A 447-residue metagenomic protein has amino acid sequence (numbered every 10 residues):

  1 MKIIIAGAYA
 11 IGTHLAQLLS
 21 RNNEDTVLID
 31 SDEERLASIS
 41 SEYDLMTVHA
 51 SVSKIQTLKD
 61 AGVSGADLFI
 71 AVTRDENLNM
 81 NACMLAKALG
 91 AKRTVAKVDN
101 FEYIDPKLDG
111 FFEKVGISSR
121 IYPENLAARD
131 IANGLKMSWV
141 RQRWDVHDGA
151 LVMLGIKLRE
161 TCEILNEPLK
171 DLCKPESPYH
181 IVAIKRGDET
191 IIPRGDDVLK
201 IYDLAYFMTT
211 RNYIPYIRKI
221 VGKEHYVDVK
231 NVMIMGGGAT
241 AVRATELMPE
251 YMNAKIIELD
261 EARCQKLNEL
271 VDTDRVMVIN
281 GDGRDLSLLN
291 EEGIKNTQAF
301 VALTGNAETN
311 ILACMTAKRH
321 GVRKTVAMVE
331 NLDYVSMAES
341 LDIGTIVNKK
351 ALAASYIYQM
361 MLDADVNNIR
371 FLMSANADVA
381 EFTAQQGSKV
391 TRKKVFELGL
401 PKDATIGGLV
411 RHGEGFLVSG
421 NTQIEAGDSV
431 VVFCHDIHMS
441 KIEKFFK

Functional and structural regions predicted by a protein language model:
M1-K447: Cytosolic regulatory regions of ion transport systems
